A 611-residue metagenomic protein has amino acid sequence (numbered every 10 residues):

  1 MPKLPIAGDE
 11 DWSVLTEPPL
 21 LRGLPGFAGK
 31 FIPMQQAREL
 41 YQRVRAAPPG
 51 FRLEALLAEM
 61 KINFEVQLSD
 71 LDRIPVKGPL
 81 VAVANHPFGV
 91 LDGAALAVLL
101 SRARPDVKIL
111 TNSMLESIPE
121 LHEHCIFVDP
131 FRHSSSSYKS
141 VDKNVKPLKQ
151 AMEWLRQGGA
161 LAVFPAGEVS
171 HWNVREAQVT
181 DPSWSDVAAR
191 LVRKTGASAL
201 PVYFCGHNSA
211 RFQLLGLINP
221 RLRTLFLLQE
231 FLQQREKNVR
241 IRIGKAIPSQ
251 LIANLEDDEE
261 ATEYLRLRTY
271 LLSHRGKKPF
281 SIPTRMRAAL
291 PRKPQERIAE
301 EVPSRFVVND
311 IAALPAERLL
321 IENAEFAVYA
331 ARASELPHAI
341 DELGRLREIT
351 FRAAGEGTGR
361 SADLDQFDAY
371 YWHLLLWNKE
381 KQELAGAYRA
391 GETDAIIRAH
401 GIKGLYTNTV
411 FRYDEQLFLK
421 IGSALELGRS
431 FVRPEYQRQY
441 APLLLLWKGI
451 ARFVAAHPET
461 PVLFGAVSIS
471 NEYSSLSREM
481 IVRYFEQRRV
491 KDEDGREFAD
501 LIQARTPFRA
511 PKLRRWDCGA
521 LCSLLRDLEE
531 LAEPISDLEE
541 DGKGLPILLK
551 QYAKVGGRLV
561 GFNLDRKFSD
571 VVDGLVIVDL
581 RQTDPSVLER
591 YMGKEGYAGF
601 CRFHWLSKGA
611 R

Functional and structural regions predicted by a protein language model:
M1-H86, G93-A95, R102-D106, H122-E123: Membrane-anchoring hydrophobic helices of lipid-metabolizing enzymes
P2-A7, V141-A299, L513-C522: Non-catalytic C-terminal accessory region of glycerolipid acyltransferases and related lyso-lipid remodeling enzymes
V107-K143: Conserved nucleotide-cofactor-binding alpha/beta core module
K293-S334: Conserved N-terminal entry element of GNAT/NAT acetyltransferase domains
L320-H373, W377, A385-R389: Short amphipathic alpha-helix that is part of the acyltransferase structural core
E348, T358, D394-R558, N563-D573 (+1 more regions): Acyl-donor binding region in acyl/amide transferases
Q366-L375, K543-G544, S569-G574, V587: A short helix-loop-beta-strand connector motif used in the catalytic cores of GNAT acetyltransferases and, in some
Q382-A387, L425: Glycine-rich phosphate/pyrophosphate-binding loop shared by adenosine-nucleotide-utilizing enzymes
